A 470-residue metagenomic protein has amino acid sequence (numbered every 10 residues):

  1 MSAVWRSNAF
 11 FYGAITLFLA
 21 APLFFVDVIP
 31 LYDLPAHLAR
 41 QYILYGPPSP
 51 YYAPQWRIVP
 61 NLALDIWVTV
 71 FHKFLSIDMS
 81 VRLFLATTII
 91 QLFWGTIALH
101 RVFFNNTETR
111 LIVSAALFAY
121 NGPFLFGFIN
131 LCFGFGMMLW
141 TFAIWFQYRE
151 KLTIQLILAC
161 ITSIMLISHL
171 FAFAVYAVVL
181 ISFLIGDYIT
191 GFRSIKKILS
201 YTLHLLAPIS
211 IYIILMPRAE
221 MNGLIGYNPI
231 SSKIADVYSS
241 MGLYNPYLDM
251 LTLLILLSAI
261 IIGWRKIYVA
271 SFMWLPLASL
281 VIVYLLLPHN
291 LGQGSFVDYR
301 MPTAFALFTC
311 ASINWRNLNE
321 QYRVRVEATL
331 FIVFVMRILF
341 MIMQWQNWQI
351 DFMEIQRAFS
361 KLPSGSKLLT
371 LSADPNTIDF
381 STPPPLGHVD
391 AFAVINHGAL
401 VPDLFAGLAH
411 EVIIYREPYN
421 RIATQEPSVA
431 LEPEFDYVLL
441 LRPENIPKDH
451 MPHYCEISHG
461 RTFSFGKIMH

Functional and structural regions predicted by a protein language model:
A20-H37, G46, Y52, W56-N61 (+3 more regions): Transmembrane catalytic cores of multi-pass membrane glycosyltransferases and polysaccharide-assembly enzymes
L83-F104: Transmembrane-helix motifs of polytopic, lipid-linked glycan transferases
F126-F133: Short acidic/glycine- and proline-prone juxtamembrane loop motifs at membrane-interface regions of multi-pass membrane
L139-L156: Membrane-interface transmembrane helices that cradle and orient dolichyl/undecaprenyl
G292-N319: Hydrophobic/aromatic-rich transmembrane helices and adjacent perimembrane loops
R316-M341: Signature aromatic-anchored transmembrane alpha helix within multi-pass, membrane-resident enzymes that catalyze glycan
W348-D351, A358-P443: Short periplasmic/luminal acceptor-recognition loop of GT-C membrane glycosyltransferases, typified by
T424-H470: Aromatic/acidic, Gly/Pro-rich catalytic loop(s) in extracytoplasmic/lumenal soluble domains of multi-pass membrane
